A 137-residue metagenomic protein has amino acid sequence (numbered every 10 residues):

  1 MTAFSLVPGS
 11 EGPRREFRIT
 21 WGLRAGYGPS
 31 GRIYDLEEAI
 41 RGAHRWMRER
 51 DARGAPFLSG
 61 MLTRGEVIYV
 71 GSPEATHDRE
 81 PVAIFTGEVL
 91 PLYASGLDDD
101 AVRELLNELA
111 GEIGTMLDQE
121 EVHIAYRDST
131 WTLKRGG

Functional and structural regions predicted by a protein language model:
T2-Y69: Structured alpha/beta or helical-core interaction and ligand-binding surfaces enriched in interleaved
L6, P73, A110-I113: Catalytic micro-motifs at enzyme active sites that drive phosphoryl/nucleotidyl and oxygen chemistry
P8-S10, T76, T115: Sterically constrained small-residue positions within well-ordered secondary structures of folded domains
F17-I19, A83, V122: Hydrophobic beta-strand segments of well-ordered beta-sheets in folded domains
I33-H44, R79-P81, D99-L106: Glycine-rich, flexible loop segments associated with nucleotide phosphate handling
R48-L97: Short, intrinsically disordered low-complexity segments
L92-K134: Short, compact, well-ordered microdomains
G137: Short, charged interaction patches at domain edges and termini
